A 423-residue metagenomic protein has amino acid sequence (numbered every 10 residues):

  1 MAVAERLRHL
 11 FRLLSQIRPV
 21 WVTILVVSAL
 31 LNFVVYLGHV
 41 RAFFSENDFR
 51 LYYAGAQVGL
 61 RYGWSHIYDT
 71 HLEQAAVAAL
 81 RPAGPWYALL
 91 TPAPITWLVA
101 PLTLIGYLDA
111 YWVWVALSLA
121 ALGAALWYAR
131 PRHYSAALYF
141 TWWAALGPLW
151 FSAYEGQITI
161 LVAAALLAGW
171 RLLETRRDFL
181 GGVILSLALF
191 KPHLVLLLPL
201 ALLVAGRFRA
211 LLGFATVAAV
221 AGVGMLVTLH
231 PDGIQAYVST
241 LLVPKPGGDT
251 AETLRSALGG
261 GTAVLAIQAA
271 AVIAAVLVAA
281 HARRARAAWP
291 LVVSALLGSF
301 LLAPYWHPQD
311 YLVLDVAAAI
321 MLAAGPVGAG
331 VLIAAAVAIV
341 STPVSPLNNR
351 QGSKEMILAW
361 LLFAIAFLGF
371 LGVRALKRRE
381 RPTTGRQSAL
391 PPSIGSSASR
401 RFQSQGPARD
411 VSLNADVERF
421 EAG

Functional and structural regions predicted by a protein language model:
A2-L180, L202-V327, V344-P346, M356 (+2 more regions): Primarily membrane-embedded glycan-assembly and transfer machineries that use lipid-linked glycans
A2-Q16, R378-Q403: Membrane-interfacial, low-structure loops and terminal tails that flank and connect transmembrane helices in multi-pass
R12, P85, T141, L185 (+5 more regions): Residue-level detector of alpha-helical transmembrane segments in integral membrane proteins
T96-W97, A144, A188, V195-L196 (+1 more regions): Hydrophobic alpha-helical transmembrane segments of integral membrane proteins, especially lipid-exposed positions
L185-A201, A303-D310: Transmembrane helices and adjacent periplasmic/lumenal helix-loop junctions of polyprenol-phosphate-dependent
F190-H193, V220-G224, G330, A334: Membrane-embedded alpha-helical segments of transport systems, primarily multispan ion/solute transporters
P231, L322-I394, L413-G423: Aromatic-enriched
